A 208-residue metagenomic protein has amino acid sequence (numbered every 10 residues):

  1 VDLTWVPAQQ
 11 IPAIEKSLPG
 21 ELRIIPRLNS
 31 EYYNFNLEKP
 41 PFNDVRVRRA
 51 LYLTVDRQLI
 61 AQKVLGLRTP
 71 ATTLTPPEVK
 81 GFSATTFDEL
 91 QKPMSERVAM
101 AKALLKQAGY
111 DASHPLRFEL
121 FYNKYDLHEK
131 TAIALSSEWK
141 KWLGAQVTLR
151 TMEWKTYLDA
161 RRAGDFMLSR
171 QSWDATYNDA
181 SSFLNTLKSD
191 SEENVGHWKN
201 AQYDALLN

Functional and structural regions predicted by a protein language model:
V1, A13-S17, V45-R46, I133-W142 (+1 more regions): Short helices/loops that flank or line small-molecule/ion binding pockets
V1-K39, Q62: Extracellular/periplasmic solute-recognition and catalytic clefts
D2-V6, M167-S172: Paired acidic/hydrophobic, glycine-rich loop segments that form the ligand-binding mouth/hinge of periplasmic-binding
P12-I24, A163-F166, D179-N194: Ligand-binding "clamshell"
V45, V98-E119: Immediate post-signal peptide segment of exported/extracytoplasmic ligand-binding proteins
R46-R49, A61, K92-S95, A145-R162 (+2 more regions): Extracytoplasmic/peripheral linker and loop segments enriched in polar/acidic and small residues with frequent Thr/Pro
T69-Q107, Y125-K130: Structural transition elements
P115-K124, T148-R150: Short, well-ordered beta-strand elements
